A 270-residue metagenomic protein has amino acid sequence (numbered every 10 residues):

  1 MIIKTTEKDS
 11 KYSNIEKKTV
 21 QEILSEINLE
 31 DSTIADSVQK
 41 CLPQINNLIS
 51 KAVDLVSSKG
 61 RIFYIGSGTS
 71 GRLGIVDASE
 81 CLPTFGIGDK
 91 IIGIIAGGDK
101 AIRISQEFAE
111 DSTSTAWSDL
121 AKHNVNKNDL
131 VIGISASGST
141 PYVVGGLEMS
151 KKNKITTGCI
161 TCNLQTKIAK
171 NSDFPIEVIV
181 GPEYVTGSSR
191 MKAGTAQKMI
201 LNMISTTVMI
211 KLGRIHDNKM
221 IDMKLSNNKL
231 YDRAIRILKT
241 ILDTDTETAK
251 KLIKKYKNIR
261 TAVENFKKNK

Functional and structural regions predicted by a protein language model:
M1-S37: Cofactor-/ligand-binding subdomain signature composed of acidic, glycine-rich, tryptophan-containing flexible loops
E30-K40, S105, L130-G133: Short, basic, glycine/proline-bearing loop/turn elements
K40-L55: A short, well-structured juxtamembrane/interface segment
S57-S58, K152: Residues at the C-terminal ends
G60, I155, T244: Short glycine/serine/threonine/alanine-rich loop segments
F63-M199, T206-L212: Glycine-rich phosphate-binding loops that contact phosphosugars or nucleotide phosphates
V208-K270: Short, amphipathic alpha-helical interaction segments embedded in low-complexity terminal/linker regions of eukaryotic
